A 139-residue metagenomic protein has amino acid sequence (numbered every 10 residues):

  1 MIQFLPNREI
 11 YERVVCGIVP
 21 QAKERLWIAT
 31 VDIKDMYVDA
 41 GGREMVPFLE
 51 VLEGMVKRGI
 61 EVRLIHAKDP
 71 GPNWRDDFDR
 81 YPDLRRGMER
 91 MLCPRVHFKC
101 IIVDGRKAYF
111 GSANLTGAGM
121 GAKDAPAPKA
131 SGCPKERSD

Functional and structural regions predicted by a protein language model:
M1-D139: PLD/PLD-like phosphodiesterase catalytic module centered on the HKD motif
